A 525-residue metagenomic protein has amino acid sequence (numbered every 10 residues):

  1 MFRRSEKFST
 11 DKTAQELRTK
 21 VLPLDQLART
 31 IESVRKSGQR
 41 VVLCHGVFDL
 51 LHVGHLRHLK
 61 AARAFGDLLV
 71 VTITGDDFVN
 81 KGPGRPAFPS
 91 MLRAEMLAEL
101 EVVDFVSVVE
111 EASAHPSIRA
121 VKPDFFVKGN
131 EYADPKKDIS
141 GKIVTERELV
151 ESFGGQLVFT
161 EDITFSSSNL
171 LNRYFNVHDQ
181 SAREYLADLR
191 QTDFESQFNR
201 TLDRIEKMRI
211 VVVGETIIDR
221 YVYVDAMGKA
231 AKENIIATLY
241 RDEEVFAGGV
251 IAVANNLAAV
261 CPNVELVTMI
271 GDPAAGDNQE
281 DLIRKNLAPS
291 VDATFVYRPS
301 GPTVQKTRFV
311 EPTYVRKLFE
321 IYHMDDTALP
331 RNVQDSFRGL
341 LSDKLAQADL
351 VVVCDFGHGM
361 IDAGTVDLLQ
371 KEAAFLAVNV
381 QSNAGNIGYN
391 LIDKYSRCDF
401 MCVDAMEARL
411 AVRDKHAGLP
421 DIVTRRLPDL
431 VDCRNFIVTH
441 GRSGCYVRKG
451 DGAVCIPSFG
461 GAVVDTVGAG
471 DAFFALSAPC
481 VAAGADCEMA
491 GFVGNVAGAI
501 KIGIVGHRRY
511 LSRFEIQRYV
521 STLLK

Functional and structural regions predicted by a protein language model:
M1-R190, K525: Nucleotidyltransferase catalytic core that binds NTPs
H52-L68, V245-V260, T365: Histidine-anchored nucleotide/phosphate-binding helix
L68-T74, G129-N130, E265-I270, L376-V380 (+1 more regions): Short internal beta-strands
Y185-E265, P457, G461-V464: Glycine-rich phosphate/adenosyl-contacting loop at the front of the ribokinase-like
I235-V304, Y519-S521: Substrate-binding N-lobe of the ribokinase-like
F295-G301, K306-L345: Conserved phosphate-binding/catalytic loop of the ribokinase/pfkB sugar-kinase fold
L350, A363-A453: Conserved phosphate/ATP/ADP-binding segment of small-molecule kinases
D432-N435, F459-L523: Conserved post-catalytic alpha-helical subdomain immediately downstream of the catalytic base and nucleotide-binding
